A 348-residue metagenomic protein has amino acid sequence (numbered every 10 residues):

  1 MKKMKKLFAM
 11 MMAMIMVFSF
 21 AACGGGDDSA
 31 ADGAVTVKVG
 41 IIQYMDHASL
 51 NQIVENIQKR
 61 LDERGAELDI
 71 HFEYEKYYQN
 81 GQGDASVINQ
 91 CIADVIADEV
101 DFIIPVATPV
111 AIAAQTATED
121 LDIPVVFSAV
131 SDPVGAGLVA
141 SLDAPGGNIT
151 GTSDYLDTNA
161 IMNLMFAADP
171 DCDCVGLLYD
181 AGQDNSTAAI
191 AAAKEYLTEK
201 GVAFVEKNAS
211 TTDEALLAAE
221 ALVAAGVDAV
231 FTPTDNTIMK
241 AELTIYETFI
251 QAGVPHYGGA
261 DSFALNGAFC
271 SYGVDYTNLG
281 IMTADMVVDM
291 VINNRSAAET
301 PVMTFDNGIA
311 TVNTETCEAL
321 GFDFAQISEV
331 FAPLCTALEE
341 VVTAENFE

Functional and structural regions predicted by a protein language model:
F18-A22: C-terminal motif of bacterial Sec signal peptides marking the signal peptidase cleavage site
G24-G26: Bacterial signal peptide processing site
T36-R64, E73-S86, G182-S186, D235-K240: Extracytoplasmic "Venus flytrap"
V39, I57, T150-K200, S296 (+1 more regions): An alpha-beta-alpha
K76-A140, D235-G259: Beta-alpha junction/loop-to-helix N-cap segments that form part of ligand/metal-binding clefts
D132-C174, V274-R295: Hydrophobic alpha-helical segments within soluble ligand-binding/sensing domains
D184-A260: Pocket-lining segment of extracytoplasmic ligand-binding domains
D289-E348: Hinge/cleft segment of the Venus flytrap/periplasmic-binding protein
